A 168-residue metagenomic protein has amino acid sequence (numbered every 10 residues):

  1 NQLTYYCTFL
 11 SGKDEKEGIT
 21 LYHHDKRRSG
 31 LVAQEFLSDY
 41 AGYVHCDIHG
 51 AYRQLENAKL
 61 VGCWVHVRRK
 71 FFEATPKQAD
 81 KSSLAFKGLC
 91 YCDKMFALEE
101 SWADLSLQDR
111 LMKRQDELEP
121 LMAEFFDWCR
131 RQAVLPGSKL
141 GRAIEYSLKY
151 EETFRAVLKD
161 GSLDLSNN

Functional and structural regions predicted by a protein language model:
N1-N168: Catalytic center-proximal scaffold of phosphoryl-transfer enzymes
